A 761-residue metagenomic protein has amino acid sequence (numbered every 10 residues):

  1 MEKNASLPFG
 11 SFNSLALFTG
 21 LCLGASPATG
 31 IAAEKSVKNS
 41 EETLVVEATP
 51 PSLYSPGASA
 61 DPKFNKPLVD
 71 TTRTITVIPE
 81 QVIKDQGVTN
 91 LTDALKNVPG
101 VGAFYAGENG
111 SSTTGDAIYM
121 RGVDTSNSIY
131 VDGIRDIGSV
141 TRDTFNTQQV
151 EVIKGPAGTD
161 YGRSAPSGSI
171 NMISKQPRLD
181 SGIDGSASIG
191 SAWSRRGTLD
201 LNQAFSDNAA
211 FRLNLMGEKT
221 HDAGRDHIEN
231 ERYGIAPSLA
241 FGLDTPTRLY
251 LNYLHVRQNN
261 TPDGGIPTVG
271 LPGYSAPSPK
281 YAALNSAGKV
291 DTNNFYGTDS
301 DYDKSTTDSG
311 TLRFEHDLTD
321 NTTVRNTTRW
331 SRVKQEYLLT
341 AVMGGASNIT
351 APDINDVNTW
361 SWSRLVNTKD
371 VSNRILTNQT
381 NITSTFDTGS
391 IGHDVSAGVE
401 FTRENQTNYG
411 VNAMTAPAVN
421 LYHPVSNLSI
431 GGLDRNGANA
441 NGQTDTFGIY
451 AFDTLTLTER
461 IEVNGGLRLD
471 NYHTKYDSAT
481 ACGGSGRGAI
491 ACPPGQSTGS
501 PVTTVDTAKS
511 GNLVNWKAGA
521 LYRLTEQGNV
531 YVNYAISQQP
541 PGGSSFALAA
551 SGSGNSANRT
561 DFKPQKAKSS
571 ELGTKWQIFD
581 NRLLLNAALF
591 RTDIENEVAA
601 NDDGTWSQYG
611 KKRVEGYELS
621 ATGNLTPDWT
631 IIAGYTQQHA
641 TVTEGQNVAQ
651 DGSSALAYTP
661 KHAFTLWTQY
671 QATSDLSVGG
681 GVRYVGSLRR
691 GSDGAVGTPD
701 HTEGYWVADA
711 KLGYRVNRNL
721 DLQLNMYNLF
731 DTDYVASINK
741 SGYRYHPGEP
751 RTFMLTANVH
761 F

Functional and structural regions predicted by a protein language model:
E41-D180, L572: Acidic, small-polar-rich N-terminal luminal/periplasmic segments of exported/outer-membrane proteins
N146-Q148, T159-I235, L243-T247, D308 (+2 more regions): Outer-membrane beta-barrel translocator/receptor signature
E218-A223, I235-D317, Q335-N373, A416-T446 (+1 more regions): Acidic/polar loop-and-plug regions of large Gram-negative outer-membrane beta-barrel proteins
A240-D244, N373, G392-D394, E400-E404 (+5 more regions): Structural signature of Gram-negative outer-membrane beta-barrels, strongest in the C-terminal barrel of TonB-dependent
G310-R332, R364-A479: Face-selective signature of the C-terminal outer-membrane beta-barrel domain
F314-T319, T323-R329, V333-L339, Y531 (+2 more regions): Membrane-embedded beta-barrel scaffold of Gram-negative outer-membrane proteins
A588-D593, Q608-D693, F730, T756-H760: Gram-negative outer-membrane beta-barrel transporters
Y684-D693, G713-F761: C-terminal beta-signal and adjacent terminal beta-strands/loops of Gram-negative outer-membrane beta-barrel proteins
